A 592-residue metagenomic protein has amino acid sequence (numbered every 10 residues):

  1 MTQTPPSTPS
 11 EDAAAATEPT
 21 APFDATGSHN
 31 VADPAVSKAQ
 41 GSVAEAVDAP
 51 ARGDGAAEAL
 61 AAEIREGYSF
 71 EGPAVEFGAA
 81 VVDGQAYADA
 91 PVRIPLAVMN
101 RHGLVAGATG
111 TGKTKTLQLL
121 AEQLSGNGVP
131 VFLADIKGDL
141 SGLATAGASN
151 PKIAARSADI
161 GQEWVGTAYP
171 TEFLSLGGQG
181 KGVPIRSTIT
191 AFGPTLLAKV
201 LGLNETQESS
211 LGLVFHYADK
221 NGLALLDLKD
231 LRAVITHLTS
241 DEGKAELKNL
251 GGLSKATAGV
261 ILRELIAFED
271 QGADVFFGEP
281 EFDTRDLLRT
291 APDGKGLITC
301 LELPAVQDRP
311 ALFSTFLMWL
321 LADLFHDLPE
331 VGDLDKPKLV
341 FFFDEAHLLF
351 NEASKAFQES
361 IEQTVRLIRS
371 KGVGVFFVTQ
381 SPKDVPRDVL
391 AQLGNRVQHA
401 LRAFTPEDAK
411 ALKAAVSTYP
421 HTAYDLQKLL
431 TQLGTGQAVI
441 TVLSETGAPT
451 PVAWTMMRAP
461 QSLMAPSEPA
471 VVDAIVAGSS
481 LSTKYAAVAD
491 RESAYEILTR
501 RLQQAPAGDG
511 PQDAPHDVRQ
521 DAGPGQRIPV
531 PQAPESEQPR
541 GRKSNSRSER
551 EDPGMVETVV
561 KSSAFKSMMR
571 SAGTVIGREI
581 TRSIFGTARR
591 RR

Functional and structural regions predicted by a protein language model:
M1-A108, K115-N127, V131-F132, K137-I160 (+4 more regions): Basic- and hydrophobic-enriched, low-structure N-terminal and domain-boundary segments that flank ATP-binding catalytic
T2-F70, V81, G182-V183, S187-T190 (+2 more regions): Conserved P-loop NTPase motor module
F77-L104, E279-T299, K336, L349-Q358 (+3 more regions): Active-site-adjacent "gating/activation" loops or surface patches in catalytic cores
A79, L96-V98, G107, S175-G178 (+6 more regions): Flexible glycine-/small-residue-rich
L119-A121, A144-E163, Q363-A448: Conserved ATP-driven motor cores of ASCE-family P-loop NTPases powering translocation/secretion/packaging/pilus
A121-Q123, G128-P130, G138-Q363, Q432-L433 (+1 more regions): P-loop NTPase motor domains
V131-A134, L301, F342, I368 (+1 more regions): Structural recognition of the conserved hydrophobic beta-strand(s) that form the central parallel beta-sheet of P-loop
D552, V556-I584, A588: Membrane-active amphipathic alpha-helices enriched in small hydrophobic residues
